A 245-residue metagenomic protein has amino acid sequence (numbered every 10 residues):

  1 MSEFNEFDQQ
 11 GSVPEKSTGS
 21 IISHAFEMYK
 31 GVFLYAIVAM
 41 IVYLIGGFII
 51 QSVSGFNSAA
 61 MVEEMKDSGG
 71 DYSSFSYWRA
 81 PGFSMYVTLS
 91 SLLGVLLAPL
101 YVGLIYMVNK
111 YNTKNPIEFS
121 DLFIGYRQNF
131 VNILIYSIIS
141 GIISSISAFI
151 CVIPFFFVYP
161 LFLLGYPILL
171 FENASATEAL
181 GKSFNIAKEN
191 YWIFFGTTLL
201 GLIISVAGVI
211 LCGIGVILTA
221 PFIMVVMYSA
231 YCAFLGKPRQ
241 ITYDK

Functional and structural regions predicted by a protein language model:
S2-N5, P81-T113, S144-E178, V209-Q240: Selective recognition of hydrophobic, aromatic-rich stretches within alpha-helical transmembrane segments of polytopic
S2-T113, N132, G141: Short, small/hydrophobic-residue-rich motifs at membrane-helix boundaries and re-entrant hairpins of integral membrane
E15-G46, P116-I146, V158-V209, K245: Interfacial aromatic "cap" segments that immediately flank transmembrane helices in multipass membrane proteins
E27, G46-G47, Q51-S54, S58-A59 (+4 more regions): Outer-membrane beta-barrel domain signature
A60-E64, P238-D244: Short, Lys/Arg-enriched, Gly/Pro-containing loop segments at transmembrane-helix junctions of multi-pass membrane
